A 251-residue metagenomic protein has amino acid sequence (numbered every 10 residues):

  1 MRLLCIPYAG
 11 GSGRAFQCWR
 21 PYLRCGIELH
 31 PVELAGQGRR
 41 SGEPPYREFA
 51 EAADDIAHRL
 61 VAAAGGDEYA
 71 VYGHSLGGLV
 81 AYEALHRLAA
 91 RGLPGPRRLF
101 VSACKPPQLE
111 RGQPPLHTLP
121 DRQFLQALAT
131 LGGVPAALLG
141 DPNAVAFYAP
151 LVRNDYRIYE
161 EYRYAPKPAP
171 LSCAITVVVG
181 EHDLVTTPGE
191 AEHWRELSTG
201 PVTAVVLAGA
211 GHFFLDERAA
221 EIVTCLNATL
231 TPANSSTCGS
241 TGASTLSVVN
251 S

Functional and structural regions predicted by a protein language model:
M1-L34: Short, surface-exposed "cap/lid" segments of acyl-processing enzymes
P31, A35-D67: Active-site loop/oxyanion-hole signature of alpha/beta-hydrolase fold enzymes
G73-G77, A81: Gly/Ala-rich beta-loop-alpha elbow adjacent to hydrolase catalytic centers
H86-Q126: Flexible "cap/lid" loop of the alpha/beta hydrolase fold
L171, V177-V179: Short beta-strand/loop motif that positions the catalytic acidic residue of the alpha/beta-hydrolase fold
H182-T186, H212-F213: Acidic catalytic loop of the alpha/beta-hydrolase fold
A204-A219: Catalytic histidine-centered segment of alpha/beta-hydrolase-like enzymes
L215-T229: Post-His helix in hydrolase/transferase enzymes
